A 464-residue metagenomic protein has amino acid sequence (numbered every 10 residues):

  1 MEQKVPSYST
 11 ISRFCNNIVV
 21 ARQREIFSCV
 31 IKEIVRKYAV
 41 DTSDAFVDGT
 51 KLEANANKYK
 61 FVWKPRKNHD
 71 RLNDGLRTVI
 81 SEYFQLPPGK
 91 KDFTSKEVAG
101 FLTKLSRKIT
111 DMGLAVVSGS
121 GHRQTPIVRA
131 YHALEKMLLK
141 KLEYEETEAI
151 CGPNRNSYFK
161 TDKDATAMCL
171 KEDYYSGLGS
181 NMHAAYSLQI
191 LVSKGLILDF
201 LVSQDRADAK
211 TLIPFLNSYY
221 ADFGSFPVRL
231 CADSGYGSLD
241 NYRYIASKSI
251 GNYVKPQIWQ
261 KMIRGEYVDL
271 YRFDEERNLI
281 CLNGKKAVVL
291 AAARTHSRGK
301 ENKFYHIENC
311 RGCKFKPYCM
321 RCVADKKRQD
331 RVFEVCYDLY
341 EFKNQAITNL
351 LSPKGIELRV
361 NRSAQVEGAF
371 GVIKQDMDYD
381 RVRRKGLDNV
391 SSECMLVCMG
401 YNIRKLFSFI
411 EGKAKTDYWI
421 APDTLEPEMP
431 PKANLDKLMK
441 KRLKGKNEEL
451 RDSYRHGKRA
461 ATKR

Functional and structural regions predicted by a protein language model:
M1-R464: Anion-binding and metal-coordination hotspots
